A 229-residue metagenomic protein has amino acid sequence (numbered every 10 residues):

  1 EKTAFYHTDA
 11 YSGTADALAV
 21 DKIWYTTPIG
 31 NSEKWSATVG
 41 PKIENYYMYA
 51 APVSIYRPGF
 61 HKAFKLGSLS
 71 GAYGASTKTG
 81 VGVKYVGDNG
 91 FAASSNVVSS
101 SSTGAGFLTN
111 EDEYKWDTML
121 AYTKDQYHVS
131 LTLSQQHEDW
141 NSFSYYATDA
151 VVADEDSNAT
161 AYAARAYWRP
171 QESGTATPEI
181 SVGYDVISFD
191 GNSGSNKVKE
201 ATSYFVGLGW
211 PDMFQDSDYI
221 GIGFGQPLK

Functional and structural regions predicted by a protein language model:
E1-S102, A121-D125, F205-K229: Outer membrane beta-barrel
T8-Y11, K65-L69, T103-G106, A147-A153 (+1 more regions): Extracellular loop and loop/strand-boundary signature of outer-membrane beta-barrel proteins
T14, T109-N110: Charged, low-complexity surface patches
N89-G90, S94, E111, A121-K229: Detector for outer-membrane/organellar transmembrane beta-barrel domains, recognizing the amphipathic beta-strand
K115: Active-site substrate-binding loop specific to GH73 endo-beta-N-acetylglucosaminidase modules in bacterial autolysins
